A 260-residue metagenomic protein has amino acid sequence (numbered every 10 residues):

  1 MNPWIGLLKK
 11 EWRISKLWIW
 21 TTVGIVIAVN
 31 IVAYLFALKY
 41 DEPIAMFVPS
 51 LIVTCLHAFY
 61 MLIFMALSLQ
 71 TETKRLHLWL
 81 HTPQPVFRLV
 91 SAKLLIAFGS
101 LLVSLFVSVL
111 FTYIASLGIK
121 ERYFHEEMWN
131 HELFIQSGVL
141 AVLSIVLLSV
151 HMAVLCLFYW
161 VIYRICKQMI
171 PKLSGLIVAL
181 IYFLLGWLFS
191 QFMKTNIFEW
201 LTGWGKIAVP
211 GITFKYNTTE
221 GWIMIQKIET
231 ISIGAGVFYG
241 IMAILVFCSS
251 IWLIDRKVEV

Functional and structural regions predicted by a protein language model:
M1-R75, V86-V260: Hydrophobic alpha-helical transmembrane segments of membrane proteins
L80-P85: Short helix-to-coil transition segments within interhelical loops that connect adjacent transmembrane helices
